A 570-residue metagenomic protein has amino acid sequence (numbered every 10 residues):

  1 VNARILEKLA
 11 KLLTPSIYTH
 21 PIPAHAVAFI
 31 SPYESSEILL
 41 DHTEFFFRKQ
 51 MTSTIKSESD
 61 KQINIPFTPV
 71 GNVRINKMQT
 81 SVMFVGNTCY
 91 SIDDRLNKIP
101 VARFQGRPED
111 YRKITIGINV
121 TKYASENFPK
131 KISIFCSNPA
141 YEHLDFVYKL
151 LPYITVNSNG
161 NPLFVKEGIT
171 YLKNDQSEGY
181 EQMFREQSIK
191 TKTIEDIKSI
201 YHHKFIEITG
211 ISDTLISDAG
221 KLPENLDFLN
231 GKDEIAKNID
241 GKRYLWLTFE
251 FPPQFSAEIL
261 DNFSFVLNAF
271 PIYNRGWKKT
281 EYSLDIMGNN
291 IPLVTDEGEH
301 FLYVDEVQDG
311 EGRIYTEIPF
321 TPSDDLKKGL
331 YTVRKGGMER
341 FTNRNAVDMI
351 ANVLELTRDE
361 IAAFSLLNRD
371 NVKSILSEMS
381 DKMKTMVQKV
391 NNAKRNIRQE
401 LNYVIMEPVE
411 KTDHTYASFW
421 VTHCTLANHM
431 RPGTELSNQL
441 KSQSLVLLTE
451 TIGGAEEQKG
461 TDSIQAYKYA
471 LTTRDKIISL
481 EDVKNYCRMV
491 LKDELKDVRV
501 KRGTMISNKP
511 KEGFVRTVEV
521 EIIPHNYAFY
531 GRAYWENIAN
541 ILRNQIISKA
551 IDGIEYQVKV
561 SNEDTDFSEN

Functional and structural regions predicted by a protein language model:
V1-N570: Intrinsically disordered, low-complexity, polar/charged repeat-rich segments
